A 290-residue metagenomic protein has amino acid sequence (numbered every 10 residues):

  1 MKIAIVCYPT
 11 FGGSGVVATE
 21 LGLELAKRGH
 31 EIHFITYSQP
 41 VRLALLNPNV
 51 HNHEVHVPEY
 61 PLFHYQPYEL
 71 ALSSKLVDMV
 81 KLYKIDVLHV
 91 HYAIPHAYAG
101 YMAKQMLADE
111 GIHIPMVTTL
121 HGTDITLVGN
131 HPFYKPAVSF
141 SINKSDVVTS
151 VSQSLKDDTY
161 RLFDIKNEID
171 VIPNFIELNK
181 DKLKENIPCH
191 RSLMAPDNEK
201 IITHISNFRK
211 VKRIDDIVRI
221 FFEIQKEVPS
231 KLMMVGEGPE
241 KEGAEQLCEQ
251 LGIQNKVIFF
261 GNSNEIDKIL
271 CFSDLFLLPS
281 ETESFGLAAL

Functional and structural regions predicted by a protein language model:
C7-F11, L23-Y68: N-terminal strand-loop element at the rim of the active site of nucleotide-sugar-dependent glycosyltransferases
P61-L88, A97-M102, P132-P136, F140 (+1 more regions): An amphipathic, basic-hydrophobic alpha-helix
A108-V117, T123-S141, D157: Nucleotide-sugar donor phosphate/pyrophosphate-binding loop at the beta->alpha transition of glycosyltransferases
S154, F175: Carbohydrate-associated surface elements
D181-P196: A short helix/loop element that forms part of the nucleotide-sugar donor recognition site in Leloir-type
P196-T203, I214-F259: A conserved nucleotide-sugar
N262, E281: Aromatic "clamp/platform" in nucleotide-sugar-dependent glycosyltransferases that forms part of the donor/acceptor
N264-S273: Short acidic alpha-helix that forms the nucleotide-activated donor recognition element in Leloir-type transferases
